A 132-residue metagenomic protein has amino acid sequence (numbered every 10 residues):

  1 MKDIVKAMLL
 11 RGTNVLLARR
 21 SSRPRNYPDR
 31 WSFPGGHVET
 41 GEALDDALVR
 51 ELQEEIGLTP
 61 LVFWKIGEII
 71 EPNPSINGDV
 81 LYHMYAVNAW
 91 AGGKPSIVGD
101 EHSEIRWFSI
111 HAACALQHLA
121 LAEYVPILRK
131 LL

Functional and structural regions predicted by a protein language model:
M1-L16, H37: Conserved N-terminal beta-strand and adjoining loop/helix that marks the start of the Nudix/MutT-like hydrolase domain
D3-V5, T13, V80-H83, S103: Change "...and in nucleic-acid phosphodiester-cleaving endonucleases..." to "...and in nucleic-acid processing enzymes
A7, K65, M84-Y85: A structural signal for short, well-ordered beta-strand segments
A7-M8, R23-P24, N73-N77, K94-G99: Short secondary-structure boundary/capping segments
N14-E54: Conserved Nudix-box catalytic region and its N-terminal flanking loop in Nudix hydrolases and closely related
L58-E68: A short coil-to-beta-strand element that immediately follows conserved catalytic motifs
I69-K94, R106, H111-A112: Active-site-adjacent beta-strand/loop module that shapes the phosphate/pyrophosphate-binding cleft
A86, S96-I127: NUDIX/MutT-family hydrolases
